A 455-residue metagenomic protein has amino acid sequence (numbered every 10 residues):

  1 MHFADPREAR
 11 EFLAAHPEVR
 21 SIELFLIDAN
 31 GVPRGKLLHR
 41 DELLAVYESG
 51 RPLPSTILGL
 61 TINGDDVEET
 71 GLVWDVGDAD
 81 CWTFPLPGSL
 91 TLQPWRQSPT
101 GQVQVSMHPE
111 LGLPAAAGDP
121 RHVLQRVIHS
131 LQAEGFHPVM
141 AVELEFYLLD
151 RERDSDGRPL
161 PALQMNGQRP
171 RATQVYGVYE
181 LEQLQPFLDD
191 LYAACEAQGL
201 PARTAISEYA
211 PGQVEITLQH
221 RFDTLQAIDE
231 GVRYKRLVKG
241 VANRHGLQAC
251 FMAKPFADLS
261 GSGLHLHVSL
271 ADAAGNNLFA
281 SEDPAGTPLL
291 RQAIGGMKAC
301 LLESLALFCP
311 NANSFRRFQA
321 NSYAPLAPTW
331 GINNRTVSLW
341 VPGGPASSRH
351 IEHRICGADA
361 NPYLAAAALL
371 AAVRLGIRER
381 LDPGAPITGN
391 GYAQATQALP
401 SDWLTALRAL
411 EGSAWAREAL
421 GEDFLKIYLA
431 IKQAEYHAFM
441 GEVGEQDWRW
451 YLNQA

Functional and structural regions predicted by a protein language model:
M1-T204, Q226, E230, A395-A455: ATP/Mg2+-dependent ligation/transfer catalytic cores
F3-R7, F12, L247-Q248, A271-A455: Catalytic-core signal marking the mid-to-C-terminal active-site face
L92-P99, P138-V139, A205-A210, D258-L259 (+2 more regions): Short glycine/proline-enriched loop/turn "hinge" motifs that connect secondary-structure elements and lie
V103-P109, V214-R221, V268, H353: Short, hydrophobic beta-strand segments
R126-S130, E134, F187-Q198, L237 (+3 more regions): Generic non-transmembrane alpha-helical segments
V139-Y147, L163-V178, Q198-T217, A249-L266 (+1 more regions): Core alpha/beta catalytic barrel or barrel-like domain that forms the active/cofactor pocket in diverse metabolic
A162-A172, I228-H245, R316-V337: Active-site-proximal mixed secondary-structure blocks
Q213, L218, T224-M297: Acidic, glycine-rich loop-and-beta core segments that form the ion-binding/anion-interacting portion of active sites
